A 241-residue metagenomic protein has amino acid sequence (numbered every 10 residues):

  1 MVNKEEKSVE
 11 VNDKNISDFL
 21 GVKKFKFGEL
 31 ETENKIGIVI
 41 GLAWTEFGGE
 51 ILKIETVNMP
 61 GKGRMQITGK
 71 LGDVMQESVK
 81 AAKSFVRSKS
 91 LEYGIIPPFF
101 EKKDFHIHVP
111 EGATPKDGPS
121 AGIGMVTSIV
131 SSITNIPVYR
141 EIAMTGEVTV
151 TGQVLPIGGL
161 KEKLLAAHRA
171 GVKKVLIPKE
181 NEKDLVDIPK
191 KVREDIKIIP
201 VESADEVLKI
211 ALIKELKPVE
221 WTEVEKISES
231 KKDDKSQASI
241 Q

Functional and structural regions predicted by a protein language model:
M1: AAA+ P-loop ATPase catalytic core
E5-S17, V22-L42, E46-Q241: Peripheral, non-AAA+ core regions of ATP-driven protein-machinery
